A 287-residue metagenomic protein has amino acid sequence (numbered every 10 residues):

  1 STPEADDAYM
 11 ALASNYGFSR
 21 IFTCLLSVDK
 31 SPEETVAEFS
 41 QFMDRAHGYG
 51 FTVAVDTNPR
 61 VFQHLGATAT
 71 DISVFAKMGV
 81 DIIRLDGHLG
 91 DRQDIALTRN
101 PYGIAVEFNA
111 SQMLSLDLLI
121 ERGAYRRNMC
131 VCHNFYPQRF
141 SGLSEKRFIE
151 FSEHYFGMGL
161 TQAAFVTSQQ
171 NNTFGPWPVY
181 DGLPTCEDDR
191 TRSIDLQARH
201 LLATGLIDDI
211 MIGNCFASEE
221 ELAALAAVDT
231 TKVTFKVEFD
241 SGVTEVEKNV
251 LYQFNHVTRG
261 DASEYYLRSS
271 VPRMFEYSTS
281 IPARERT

Functional and structural regions predicted by a protein language model:
S1-D7, V55-G66, Y180-R192: Active-site mouth loops of central-metabolism enzymes
T2-N15, H64-V74, D117, S193-H200: Short, acidic/polar
G17-S19, H47-V53, G79-D81, Y102-I104 (+3 more regions): Short, well-ordered coil/turn segments that N-cap beta-strands
S19-F42: Glycine-rich, proline-tolerant flexible connector loops at the mouths of alpha/beta enzymes
C24-S27, P32, D56-P59, G79-D91 (+2 more regions): Catalytic beta/alpha-barrel core
T35-D81, R92-D94: N-terminal active-site wall of soluble small-molecule enzyme domains
N109-V243: Catalytic alpha/beta core domains of metabolic enzymes, predominantly
D240-T287: C-terminal functional modules
